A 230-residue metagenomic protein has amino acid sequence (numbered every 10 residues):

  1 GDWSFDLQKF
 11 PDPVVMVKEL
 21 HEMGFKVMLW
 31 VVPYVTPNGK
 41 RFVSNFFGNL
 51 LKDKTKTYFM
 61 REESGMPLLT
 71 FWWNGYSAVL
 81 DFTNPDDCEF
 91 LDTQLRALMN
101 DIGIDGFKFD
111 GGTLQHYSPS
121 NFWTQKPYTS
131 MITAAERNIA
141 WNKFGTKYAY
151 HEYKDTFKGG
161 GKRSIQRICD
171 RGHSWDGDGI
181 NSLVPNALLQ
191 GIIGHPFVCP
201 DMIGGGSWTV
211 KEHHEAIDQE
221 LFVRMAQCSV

Functional and structural regions predicted by a protein language model:
G1-V230: Aromatic- and carboxylate-enriched substrate-binding clefts and catalytic-loop regions of carbohydrate-active enzymes
